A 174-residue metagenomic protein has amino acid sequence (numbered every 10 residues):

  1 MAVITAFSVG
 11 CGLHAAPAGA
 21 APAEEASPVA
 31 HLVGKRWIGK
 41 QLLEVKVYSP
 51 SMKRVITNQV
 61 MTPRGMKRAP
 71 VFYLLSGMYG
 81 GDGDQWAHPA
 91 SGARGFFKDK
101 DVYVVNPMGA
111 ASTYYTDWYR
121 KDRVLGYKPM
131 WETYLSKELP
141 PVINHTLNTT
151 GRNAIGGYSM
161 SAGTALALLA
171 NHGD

Functional and structural regions predicted by a protein language model:
M1-A21: Secretory targeting and sorting signals
A15-R64: A domain-start/cap signature at the N-terminus of enzymes
Q59, R68-G80: Short beta-strand element of the alpha/beta-hydrolase
P63, L74-M78, P107-A110, G156-M160: Active-site-proximal beta-strand/loop segments in catalytic clefts of secreted hydrolases
R68-V71, D99-V105, T150-R152, G173-D174: Loop/turn elements at helix/coil->beta-strand transitions in domains of secreted/extracellular proteins
G83, A87-A90, R94-T133: Cap/lid segment of the alpha/beta-hydrolase catalytic domain
D122-M130, Y134-I155, S159: Gly/Ser-rich "nucleophile elbow"/oxyanion-hole loop immediately N-terminal to the catalytic nucleophile in hydrolases
G151-D174: Primarily recognizes the serine-hydrolase "nucleophile elbow" in alpha/beta-hydrolase and SGNH/GDSL folds
